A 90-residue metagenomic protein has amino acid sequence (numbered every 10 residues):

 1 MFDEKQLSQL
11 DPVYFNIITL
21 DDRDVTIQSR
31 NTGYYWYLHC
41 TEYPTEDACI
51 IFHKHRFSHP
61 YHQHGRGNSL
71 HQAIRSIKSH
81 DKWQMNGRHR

Functional and structural regions predicted by a protein language model:
M1-G33, H59: Negatively charged, low-complexity tracts enriched in Asp/Glu with abundant Ser/Thr
D3-L7, F52-R90: Mixed-charge, Lys/Arg-enriched low-complexity segments
V13-T19, C40-E42, G67: Short, exposed beta-strand/loop patches in secreted or surface proteins that constitute
F15-I17, V25-I27, W36-L38, I50-F52 (+2 more regions): Hydrophobic beta-strand residues in large extracellular and virion-surface proteins
I17-L20, Y37, Q84-G87: Generic marker of "main functional regions" within proteins
T32-H62: Short aromatic-glycine-(Arg/Gly/Cys) micro-motifs in beta-strand/loop hairpins
